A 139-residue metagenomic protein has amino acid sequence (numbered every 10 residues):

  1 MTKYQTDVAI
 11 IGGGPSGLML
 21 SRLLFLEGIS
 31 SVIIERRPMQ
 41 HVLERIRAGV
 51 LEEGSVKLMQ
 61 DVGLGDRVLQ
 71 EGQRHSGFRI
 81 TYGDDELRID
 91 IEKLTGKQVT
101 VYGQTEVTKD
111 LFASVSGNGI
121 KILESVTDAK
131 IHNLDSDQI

Functional and structural regions predicted by a protein language model:
Y4, Q73-S76, E124-S125: Short, basic and Ser/Thr-rich N-terminal targeting/leader segments
Y4-I33: N-terminal Rossmann-like FAD-binding beta1-loop-alpha1 element of flavoenzymes
F25-R47: Glycine-rich FAD pyrophosphate-binding loop
S30, G65, K121: Residue-level detector of anion-binding/catalytic polar loops
L43-A48, E52-N118, H132-S136: Active-site-adjacent segment of FAD-dependent monooxygenases/related oxidoreductases
E124-Q138: A conserved short coil-to-beta-strand element within the FAD-binding core of flavoproteins
